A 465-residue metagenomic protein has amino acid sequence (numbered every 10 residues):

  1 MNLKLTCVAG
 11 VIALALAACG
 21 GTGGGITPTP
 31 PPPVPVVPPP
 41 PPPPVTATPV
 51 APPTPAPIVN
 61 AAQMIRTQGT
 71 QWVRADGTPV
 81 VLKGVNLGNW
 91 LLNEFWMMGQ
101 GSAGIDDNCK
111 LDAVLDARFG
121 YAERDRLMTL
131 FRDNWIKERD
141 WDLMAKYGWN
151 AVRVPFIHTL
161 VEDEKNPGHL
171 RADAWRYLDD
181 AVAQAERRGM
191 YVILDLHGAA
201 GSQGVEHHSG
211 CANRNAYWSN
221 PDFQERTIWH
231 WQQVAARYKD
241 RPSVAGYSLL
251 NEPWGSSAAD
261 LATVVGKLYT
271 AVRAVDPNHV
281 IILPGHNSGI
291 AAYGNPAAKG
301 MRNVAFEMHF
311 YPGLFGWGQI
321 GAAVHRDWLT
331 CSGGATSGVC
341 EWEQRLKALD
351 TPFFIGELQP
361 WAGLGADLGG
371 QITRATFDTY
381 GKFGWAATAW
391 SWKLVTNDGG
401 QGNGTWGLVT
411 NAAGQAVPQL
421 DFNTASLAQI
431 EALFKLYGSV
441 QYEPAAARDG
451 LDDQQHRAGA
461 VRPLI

Functional and structural regions predicted by a protein language model:
M1-V8: Bacterial N-terminal signal peptides that target proteins for export
A15-A18: C-terminal motif of bacterial Sec signal peptides marking the signal peptidase cleavage site
G20-P28: Bacterial lipoprotein signal-peptidase II cleavage site
G25, P33, R187-G189: Gram-negative outer-membrane beta-barrel domains
T27-A56: Ser/Thr-rich, Proline-interspersed low-complexity disordered segments
A62-R74, P79-L82, L87-V280, G285-Y293: Active-site mouth of glycoside hydrolases
M64, E225-Q232, A236-G246, L250-A386 (+2 more regions): Extracellular glycoside hydrolase catalytic/binding regions
D378-T379, F383-I465: Extended, alpha-helix-rich binding/interface surfaces that flank or overlap catalytic cores and mediate recognition
